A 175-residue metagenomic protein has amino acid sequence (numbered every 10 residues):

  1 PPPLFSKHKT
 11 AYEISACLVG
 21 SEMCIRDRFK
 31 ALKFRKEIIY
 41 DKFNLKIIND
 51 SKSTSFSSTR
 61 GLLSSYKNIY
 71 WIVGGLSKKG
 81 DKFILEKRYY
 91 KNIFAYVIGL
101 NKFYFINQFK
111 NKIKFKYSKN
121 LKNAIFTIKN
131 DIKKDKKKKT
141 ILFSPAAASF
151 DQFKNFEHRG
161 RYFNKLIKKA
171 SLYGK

Functional and structural regions predicted by a protein language model:
P1-G20, I25: Single conserved hydrophobic/aromatic residue that forms the stacking wall/gate of nucleotide- or nucleobase-binding
S21-E22, R26-N92: Nucleotide phosphate-binding/pyrophosphate-handling subdomain across enzymes that bind or process nucleotide phosphates
D27-A31, N68, N130-K133, K168 (+1 more regions): Generic secondary-structure signature for well-ordered alpha-helical cores
F56, G80-D81, Y104-I106, S149-F153: Short active-site-adjacent structural elements
K82-K139: C-terminal helical cap/extension that packs against the catalytic core of soluble nucleotide-cofactor enzymes
I141-A146: Short beta-strands and strand-loop turn motifs
A148-Y173: Glycine/aspartate-rich loop-and-adjacent alpha/beta segment that forms the canonical ThDP
